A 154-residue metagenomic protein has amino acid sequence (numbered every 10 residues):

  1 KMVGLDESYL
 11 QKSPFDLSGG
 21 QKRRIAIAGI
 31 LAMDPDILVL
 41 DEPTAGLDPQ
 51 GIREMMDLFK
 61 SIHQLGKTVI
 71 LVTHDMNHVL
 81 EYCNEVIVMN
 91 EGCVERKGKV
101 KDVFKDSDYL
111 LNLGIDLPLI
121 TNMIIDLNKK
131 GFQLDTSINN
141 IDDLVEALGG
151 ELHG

Functional and structural regions predicted by a protein language model:
K1-S8: Conserved ABC ATPase "signature" region
S13-L17: Conserved ABC ATPase signature
I27: Hydrophobic anchor residue at the start of the ABC signature
D34: Conserved catalytic motifs of ABC-family nucleotide-binding domains
L38-D41: Catalytic Walker B motif of ABC-type/P-loop ATPase nucleotide-binding domains
V79-E81: A short, surface-exposed alpha-helical micro-motif characterized by mixed small hydrophobic and charged/polar residues
E91-G92: Conserved ABC ATPase "signature" C-loop
